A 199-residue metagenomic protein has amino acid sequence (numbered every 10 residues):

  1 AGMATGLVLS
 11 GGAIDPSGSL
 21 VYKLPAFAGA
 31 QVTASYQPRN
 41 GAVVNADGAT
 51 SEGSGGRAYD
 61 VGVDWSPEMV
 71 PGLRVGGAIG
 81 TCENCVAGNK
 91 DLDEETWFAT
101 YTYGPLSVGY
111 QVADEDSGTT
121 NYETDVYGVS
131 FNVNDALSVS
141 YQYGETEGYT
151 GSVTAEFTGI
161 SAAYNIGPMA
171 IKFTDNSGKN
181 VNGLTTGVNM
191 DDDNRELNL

Functional and structural regions predicted by a protein language model:
A1-L199: Outer-membrane beta-barrel proteins
